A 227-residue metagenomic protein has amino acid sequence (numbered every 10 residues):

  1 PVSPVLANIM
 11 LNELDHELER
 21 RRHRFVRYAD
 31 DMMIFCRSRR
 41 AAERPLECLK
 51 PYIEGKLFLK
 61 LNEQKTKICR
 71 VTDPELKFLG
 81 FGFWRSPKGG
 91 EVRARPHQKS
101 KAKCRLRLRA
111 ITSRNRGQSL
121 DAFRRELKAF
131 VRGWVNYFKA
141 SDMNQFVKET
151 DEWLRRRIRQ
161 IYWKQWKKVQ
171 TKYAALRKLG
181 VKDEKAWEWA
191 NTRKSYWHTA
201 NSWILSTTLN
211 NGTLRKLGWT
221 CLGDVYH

Functional and structural regions predicted by a protein language model:
P1-H227: Non-catalytic terminal/accessory segments
